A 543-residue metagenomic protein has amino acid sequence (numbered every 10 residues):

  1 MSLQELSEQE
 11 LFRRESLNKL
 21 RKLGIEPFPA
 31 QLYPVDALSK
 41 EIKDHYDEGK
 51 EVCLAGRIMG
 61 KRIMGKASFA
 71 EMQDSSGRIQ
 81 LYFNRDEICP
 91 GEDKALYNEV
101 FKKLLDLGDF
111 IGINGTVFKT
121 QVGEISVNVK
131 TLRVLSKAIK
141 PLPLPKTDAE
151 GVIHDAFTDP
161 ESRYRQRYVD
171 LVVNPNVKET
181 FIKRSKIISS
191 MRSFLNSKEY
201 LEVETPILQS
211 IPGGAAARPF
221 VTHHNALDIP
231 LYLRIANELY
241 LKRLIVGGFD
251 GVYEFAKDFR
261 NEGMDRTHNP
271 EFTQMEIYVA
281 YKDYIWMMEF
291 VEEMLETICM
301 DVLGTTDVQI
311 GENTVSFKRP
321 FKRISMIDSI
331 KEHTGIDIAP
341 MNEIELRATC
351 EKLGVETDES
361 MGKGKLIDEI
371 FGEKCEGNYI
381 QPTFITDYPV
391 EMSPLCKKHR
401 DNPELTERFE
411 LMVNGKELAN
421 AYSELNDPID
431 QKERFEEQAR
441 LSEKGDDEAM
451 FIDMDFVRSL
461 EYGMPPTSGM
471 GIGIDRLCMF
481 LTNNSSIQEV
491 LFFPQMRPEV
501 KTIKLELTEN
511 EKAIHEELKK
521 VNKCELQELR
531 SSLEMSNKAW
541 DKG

Functional and structural regions predicted by a protein language model:
M1-K504, L526: Class II aminoacyl-tRNA synthetase catalytic cores and aaRS-like
I503-E517: Short alpha-helical segments that sit at the start of domains
K519-E525: Short capping segments at the starts of secondary-structure elements
E528-S531: A short acidic, leucine-rich amphipathic alpha-helix
M535-G543: Short amphipathic alpha-helical interaction segments
